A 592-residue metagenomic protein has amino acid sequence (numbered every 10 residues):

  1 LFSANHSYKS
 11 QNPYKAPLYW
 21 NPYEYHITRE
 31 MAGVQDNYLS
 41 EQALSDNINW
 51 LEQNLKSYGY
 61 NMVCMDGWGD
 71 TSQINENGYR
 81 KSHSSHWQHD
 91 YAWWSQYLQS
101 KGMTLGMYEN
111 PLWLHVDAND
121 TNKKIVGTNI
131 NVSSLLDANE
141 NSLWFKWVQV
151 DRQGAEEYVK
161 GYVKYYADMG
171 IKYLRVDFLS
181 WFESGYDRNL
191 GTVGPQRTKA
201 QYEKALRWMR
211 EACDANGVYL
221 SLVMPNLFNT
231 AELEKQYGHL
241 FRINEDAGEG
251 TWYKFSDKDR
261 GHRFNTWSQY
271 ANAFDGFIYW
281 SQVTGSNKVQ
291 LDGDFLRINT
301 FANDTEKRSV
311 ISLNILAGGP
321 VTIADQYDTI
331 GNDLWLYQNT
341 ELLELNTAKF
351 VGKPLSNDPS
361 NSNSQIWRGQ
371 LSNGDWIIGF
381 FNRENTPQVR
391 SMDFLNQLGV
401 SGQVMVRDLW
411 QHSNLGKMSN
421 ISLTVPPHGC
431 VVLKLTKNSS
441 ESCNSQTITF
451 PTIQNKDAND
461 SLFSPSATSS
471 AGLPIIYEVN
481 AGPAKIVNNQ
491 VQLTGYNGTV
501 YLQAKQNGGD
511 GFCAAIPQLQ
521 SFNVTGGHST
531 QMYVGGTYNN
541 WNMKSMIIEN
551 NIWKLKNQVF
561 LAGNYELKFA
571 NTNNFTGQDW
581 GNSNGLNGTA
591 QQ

Functional and structural regions predicted by a protein language model:
F2-G106, P111-H115, G318-S362, Q370-W376 (+2 more regions): Conserved structural scaffold segments of CAZyme catalytic domains across common CAZy folds
P17-N21, R207-S413, S422-S439: Active-site-proximal substrate-binding groove within the catalytic cores of carbohydrate-active enzymes
Y60-G69, V159-N189: Active-site groove signature of glycoside hydrolases
M107, P111-M169: Active-site-adjacent "subsite" loops/lids of carbohydrate-active enzymes
V431, G498-L502, G563-Y565: Exposed beta-strand face motif in extracellular beta-rich ectodomains
K434, Y501-K505, K568-A570: Extracellular recognition modules
E441-G527: Solvent-exposed beta-strand/loop surfaces, strongest in extracytoplasmic domains of secreted and cell-surface proteins
G527-N564, A570-Q591: Aromatic-rich carbohydrate-binding modules that target alpha-glucans
